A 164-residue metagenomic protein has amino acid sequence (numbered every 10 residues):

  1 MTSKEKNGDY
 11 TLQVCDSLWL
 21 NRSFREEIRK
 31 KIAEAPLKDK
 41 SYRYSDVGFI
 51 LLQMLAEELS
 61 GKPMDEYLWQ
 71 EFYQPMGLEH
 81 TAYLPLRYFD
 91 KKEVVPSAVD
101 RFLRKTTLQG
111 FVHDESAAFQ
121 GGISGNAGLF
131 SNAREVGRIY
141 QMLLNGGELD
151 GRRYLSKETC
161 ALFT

Functional and structural regions predicted by a protein language model:
M1-T164: Short, surface-exposed loop or secondary-structure junction motifs that flank catalytic or metal-binding residues
